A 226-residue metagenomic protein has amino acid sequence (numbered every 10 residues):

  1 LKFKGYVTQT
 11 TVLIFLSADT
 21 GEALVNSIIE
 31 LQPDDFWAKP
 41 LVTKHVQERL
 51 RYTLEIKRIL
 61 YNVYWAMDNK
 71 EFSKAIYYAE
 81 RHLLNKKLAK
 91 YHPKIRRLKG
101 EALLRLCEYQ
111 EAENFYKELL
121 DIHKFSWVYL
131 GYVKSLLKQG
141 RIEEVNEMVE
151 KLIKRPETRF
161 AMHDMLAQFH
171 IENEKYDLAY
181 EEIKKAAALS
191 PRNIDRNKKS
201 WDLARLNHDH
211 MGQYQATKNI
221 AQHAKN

Functional and structural regions predicted by a protein language model:
G5-T11, D19-D35: Alpha4 helix (beta4-alpha4-beta5 surface) of REC/receiver domains from two-component response regulators
Y6, K86-K90, I122: Short solvent-exposed coil/turn linkers within tandem alpha-helical repeat scaffolds
I14, D35-W37, I153, A187: Hydrophobic/aromatic beta-strand patches that form the interior of the parallel beta-sheet core in alpha/beta enzyme
F15-T20, P40: Conserved active-site segment of CheY-like receiver
A23, L41-L50: C-terminal output helix
Q47-E48, L83-K90, L152, H223-N226: Flexible helix-coil transition and linker loops at the boundaries of alpha-helical arrays
L54-E108: CheY-like receiver
Q110-N226: Flexible loop/N-cap segments at domain edges
